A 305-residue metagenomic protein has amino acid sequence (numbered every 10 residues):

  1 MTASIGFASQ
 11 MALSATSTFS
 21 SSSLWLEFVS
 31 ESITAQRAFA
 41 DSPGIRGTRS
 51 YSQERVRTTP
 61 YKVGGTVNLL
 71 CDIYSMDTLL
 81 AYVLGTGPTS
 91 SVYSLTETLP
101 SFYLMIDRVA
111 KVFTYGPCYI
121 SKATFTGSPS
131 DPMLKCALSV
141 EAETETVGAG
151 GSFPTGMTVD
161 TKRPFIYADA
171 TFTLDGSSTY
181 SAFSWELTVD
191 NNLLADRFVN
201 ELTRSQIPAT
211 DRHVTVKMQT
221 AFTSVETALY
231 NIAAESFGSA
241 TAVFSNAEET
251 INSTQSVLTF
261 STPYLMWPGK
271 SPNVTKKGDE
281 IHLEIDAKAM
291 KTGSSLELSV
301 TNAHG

Functional and structural regions predicted by a protein language model:
M1-G305: Signature of extracytoplasmic/envelope-associated structural regions
